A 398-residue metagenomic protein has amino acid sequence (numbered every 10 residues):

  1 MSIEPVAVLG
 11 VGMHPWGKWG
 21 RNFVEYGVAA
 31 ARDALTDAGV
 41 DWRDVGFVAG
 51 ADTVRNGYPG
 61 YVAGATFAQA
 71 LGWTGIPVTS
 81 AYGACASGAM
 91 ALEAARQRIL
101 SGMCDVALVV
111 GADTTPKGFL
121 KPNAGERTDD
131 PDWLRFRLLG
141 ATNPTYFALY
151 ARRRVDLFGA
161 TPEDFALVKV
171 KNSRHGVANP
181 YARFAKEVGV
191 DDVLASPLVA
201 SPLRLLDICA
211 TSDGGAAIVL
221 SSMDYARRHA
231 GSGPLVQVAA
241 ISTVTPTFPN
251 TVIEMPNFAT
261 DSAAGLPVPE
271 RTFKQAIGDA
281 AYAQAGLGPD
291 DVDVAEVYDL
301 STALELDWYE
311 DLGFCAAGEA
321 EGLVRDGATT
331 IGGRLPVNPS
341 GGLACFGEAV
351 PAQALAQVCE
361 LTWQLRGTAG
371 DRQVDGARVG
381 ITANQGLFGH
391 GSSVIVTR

Functional and structural regions predicted by a protein language model:
M1-A86, A94, R154-T161, R183-G189 (+6 more regions): Conserved active-site "lid/cap" helical segment
M1-V24, D33, W133, L167 (+7 more regions): Condensing-enzyme catalytic core mediating Claisen C-C bond formation in acyl metabolism
S2-A7, D52-V110, T114-Y146, F184-A210 (+4 more regions): Conserved catalytic cysteine-centered active-site region of acyl-thioester-dependent Claisen-condensing enzymes
V8, W42-D52, P77-G83, A107-A112 (+6 more regions): Beta-strand segments within the central parallel beta-sheet cores of soluble alpha/beta enzyme folds
R55-A63, F248-M255, D299-G322, A349 (+1 more regions): Short glycine/threonine-rich loop-to-helix capping motif typified by GTGT followed within a few residues by an Asp-Pro
Y82-D113, P144-A178, I218-Y225, F346-A369: Active-site-proximal alpha-helical scaffold in enzymes
A259-E319, R334-N338, C359, R398: C-terminal catalytic subdomain
E348-R398: C-terminal amphipathic "assembly/sorting" segment characterized by alternating charged and hydrophobic residues
